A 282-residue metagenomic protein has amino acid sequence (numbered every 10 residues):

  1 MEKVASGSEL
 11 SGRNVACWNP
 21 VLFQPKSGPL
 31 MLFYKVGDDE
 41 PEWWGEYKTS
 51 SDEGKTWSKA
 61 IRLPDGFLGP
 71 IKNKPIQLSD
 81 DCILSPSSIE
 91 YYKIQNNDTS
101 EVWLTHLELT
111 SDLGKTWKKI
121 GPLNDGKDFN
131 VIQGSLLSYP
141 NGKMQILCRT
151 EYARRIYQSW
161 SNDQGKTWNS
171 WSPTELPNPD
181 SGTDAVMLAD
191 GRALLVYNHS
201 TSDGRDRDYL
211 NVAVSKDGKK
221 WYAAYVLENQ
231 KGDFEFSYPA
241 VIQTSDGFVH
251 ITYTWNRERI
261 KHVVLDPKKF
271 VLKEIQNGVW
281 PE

Functional and structural regions predicted by a protein language model:
M1-E282: Asp-box/BNR beta-propeller blade signature and adjacent active/binding-site loops in extracellular glycan-interacting
